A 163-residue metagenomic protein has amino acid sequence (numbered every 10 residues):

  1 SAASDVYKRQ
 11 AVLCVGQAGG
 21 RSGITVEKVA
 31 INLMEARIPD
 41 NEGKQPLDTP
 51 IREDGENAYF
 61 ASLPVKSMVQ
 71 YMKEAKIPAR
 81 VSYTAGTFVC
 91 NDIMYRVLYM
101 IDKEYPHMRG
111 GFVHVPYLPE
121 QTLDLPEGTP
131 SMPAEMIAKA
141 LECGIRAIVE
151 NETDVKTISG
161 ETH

Functional and structural regions predicted by a protein language model:
S1-Y7: Short, small-residue-biased leader/transition segments that mark boundaries at the very start of proteins
D5, Q70, E74, K139: Replace "anionic and nucleotidyl ligands
A11-L13: Structural motif
Q17-R21, L118: Short glycine-rich anion-binding loops that position phosphate/pyrophosphate groups of nucleotides and phosphorylated
G20-G86, C90: Mid-sequence, gly/pro-rich, charge-dense loop/helix-turn segments that line enzyme active sites
Y71-P78, R96, M100-E104, I148-N151: Change "in soluble alpha/beta enzymes" to "in soluble alpha/beta proteins
Y95-R146: Active-site-adjacent mobile loop/cap segments within catalytic or ligand-binding domains
E142, I148-H163: SAM-dependent methyltransferases
